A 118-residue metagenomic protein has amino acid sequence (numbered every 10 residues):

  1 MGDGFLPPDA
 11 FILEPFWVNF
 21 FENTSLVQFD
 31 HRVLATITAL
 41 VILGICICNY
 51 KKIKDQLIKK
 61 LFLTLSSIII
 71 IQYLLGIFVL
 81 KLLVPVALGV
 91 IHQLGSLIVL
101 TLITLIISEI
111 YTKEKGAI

Functional and structural regions predicted by a protein language model:
M1-I118: Polytopic transmembrane helical bundles with strong interfacial aromatic enrichment
